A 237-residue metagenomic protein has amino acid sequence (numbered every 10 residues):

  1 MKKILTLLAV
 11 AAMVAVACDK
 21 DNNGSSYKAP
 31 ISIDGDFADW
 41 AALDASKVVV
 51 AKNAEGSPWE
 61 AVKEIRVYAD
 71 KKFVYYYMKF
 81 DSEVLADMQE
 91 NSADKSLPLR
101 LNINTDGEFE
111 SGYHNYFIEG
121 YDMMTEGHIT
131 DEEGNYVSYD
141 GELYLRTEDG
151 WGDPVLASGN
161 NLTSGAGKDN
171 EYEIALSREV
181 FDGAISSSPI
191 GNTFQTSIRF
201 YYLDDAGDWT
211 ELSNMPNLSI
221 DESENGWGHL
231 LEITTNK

Functional and structural regions predicted by a protein language model:
K2-L8: Sec-dependent signal peptide recognition, specifically the positively charged N-region followed immediately by
L5, V14-D39: Bacterial Sec-dependent N-terminal signal peptides
G24-D34, D44, P98, N102-T130 (+1 more regions): Acidic/polar low-complexity flexible segments
S32-V50, E90-D169: Extracellular/luminal beta-rich ligand-recognition and adhesion surfaces characterized by aromatic-Gly/Pro-enriched
G35, F73-S82, N170-R178: Short, well-ordered beta-strand segments enriched in hydrophobic/aromatic residues
A38-F73: Post-signal-peptide N-terminal segment of Sec-exported extracytoplasmic proteins
E83-M88: Extended, low-complexity, turn-rich repeat/linker tracts enriched in Gly/Pro/Ser/Thr and Asp/Glu that occur
G159-N170, D182-N192: Exposed beta-sheet edge/beta-hairpin loop segments within beta-rich domains
